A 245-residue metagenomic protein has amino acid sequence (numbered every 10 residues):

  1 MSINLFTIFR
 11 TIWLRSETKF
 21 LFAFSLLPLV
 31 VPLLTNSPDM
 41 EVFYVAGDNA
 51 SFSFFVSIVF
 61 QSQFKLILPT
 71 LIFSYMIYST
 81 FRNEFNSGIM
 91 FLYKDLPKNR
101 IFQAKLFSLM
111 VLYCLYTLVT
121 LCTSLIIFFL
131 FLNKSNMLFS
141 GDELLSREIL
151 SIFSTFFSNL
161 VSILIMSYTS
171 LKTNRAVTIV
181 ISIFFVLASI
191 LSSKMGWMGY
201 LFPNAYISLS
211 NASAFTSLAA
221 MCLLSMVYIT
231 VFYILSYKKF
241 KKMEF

Functional and structural regions predicted by a protein language model:
M1-L26: Aromatic- and glycine-rich beta-strand/loop motifs that create alpha-glucan
L5, F9, W13, K98-V111: Interfacial transmembrane-helix starts/ends
E17-F20, P97-N99, Q103, N174-I179: Membrane-helix interface segments
K19-V31, S225-F232: Alpha-helical transmembrane segments
L21-L27, T173-I190: Pore- or pathway-lining transmembrane helices of multi-pass membrane proteins that form conduits for solutes/ions
P28-S79, Q103-R175, A214-F215, C222-S225: Secretory targeting signals
L34-F60, I179-F245: Terminal transmembrane helical anchor/hairpin motif
S74-K94: Transmembrane helix boundary and interhelical loop/hinge segments in multi-pass membrane proteins
